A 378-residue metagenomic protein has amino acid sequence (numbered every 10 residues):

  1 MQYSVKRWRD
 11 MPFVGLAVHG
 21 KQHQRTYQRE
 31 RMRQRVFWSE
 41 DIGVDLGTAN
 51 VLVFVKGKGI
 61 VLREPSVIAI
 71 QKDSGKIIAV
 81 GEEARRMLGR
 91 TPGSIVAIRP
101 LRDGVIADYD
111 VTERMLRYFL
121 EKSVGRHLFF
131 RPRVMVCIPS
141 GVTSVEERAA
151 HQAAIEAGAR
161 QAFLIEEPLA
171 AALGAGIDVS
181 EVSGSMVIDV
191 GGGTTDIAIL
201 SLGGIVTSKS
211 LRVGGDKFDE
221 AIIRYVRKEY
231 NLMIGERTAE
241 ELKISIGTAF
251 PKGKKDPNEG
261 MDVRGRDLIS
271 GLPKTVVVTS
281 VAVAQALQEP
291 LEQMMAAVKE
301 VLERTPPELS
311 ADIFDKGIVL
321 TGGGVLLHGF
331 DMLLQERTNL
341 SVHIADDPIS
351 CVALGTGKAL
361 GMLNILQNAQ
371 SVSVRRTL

Functional and structural regions predicted by a protein language model:
Y3-W8, P12-V190, A198-I318, V325-L378: Nucleotide/phosphate-binding catalytic cleft detector across ATP-hydrolyzing and phosphate-transferring enzymes
G193: Acidic, divalent-metal-coordinating active-site segment for phosphoryl/phosphodiester hydrolysis, typified by short
